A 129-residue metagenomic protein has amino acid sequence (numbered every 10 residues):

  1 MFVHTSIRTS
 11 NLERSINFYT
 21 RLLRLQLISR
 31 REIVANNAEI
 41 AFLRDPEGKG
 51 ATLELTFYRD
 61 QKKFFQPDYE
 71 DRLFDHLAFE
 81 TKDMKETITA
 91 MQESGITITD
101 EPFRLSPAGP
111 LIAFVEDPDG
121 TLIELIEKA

Functional and structural regions predicted by a protein language model:
M1, Y69-F74, S106-P107: Short glycine-enriched loop/turn motifs at secondary-structure junctions
M1-I16, F74-L77, A129: N-terminal beta-strand motif that seeds the catalytic metal site of vicinal oxygen chelate
R8-G50, E93: Core segments of cupin and vicinal oxygen chelate
N11-L12, K82-K85: Helix N-cap motif at beta-to-alpha junctions
S29, A38-E39, Q61-Q66, D100-E101: A short, acidic/glycine-rich surface segment
A41-F42, F79, I88-A129: Vicinal oxygen chelate
P46, T56-D60, K128: Generic beta-structure capping elements
